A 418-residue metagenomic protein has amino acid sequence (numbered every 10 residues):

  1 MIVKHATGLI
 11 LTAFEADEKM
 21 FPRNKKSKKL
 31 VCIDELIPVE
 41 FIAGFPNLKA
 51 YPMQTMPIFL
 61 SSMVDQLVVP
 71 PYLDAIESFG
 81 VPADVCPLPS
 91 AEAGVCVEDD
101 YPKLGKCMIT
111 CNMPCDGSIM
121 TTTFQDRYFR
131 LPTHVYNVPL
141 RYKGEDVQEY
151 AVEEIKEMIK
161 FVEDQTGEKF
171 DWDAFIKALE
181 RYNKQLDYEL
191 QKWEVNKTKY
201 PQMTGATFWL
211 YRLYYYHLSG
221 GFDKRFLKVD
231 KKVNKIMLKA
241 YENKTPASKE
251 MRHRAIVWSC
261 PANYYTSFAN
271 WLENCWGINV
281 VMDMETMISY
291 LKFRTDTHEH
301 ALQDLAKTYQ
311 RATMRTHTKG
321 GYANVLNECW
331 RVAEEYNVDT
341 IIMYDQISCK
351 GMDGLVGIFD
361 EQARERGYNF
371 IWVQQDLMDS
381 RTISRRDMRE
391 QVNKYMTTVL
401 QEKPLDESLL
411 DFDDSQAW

Functional and structural regions predicted by a protein language model:
M1-K29, V152, K156, K160-K292 (+1 more regions): A charged, amphipathic alpha-helical module
V31-E40, C111-S118, W258-Y265, I347-G354: Gly/Ser/Thr-rich loops at beta-strand to alpha-helix junctions that form or flank small-molecule/cofactor-binding
C32, I37-Y101, K106, M113-G117 (+1 more regions): An N-terminal, globular interaction/scaffold subdomain
F41-D74, S259-G321, V325-W330, E334: Redox- and metal-dependent alpha/beta enzyme cores, enriched for Fe-S-associated oxidoreductases and cofactor-handling
V81-D99, K160-E180, T308-W330, E334 (+1 more regions): Extended, charge-rich low-complexity interaction segments
A93, D99-N196: Internal, well-ordered alpha/beta segment that forms a basic, Gly-enriched binding/recognition surface
G320-G367, I371: C-terminal hydrophobic structural anchor segments that stabilize assembly/packing rather than catalytic chemistry
D360, R364, F370-Q416: C-terminal regions of proteins
